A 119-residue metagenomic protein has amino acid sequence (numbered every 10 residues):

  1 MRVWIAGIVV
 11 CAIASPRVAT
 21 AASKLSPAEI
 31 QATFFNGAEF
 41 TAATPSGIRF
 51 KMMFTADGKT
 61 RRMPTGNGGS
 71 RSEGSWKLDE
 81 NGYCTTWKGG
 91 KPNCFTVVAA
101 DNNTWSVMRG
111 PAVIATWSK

Functional and structural regions predicted by a protein language model:
M1-W4: Positively charged n-region of N-terminal signal peptides that target proteins for export
A6-S15: Bacterial N-terminal signal peptides
A14-E73, K77-K119: Lipid interaction determinants
